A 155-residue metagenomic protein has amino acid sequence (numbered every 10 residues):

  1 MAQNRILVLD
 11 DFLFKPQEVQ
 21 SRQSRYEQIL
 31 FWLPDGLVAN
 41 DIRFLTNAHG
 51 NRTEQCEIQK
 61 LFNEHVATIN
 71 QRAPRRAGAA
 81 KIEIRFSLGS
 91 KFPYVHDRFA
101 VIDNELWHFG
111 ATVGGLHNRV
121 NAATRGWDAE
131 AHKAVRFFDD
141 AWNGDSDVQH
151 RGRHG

Functional and structural regions predicted by a protein language model:
M1-R5: Secondary-structure "cap/kink" motif recognition
D10-Q20: Surface-exposed cleft-lining segments at the edges of enzyme active sites
Q20-G155: PLD/PLD-like phosphodiesterase catalytic module centered on the HKD motif
